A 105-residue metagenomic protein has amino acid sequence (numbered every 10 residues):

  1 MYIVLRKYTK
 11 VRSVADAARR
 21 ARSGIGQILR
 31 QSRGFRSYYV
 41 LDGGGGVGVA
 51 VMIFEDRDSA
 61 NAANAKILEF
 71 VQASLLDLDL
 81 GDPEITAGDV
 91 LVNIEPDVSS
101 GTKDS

Functional and structural regions predicted by a protein language model:
M1-V49, E55-F70, L76-S105: Short S/T/G/P-rich N-terminal loop/turn motif that feeds into the first structured element of a domain
